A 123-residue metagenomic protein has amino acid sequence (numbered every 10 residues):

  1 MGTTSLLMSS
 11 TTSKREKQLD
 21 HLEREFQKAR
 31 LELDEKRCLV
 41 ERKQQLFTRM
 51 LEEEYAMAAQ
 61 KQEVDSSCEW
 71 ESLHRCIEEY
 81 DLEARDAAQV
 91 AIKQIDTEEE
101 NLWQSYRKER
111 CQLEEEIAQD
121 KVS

Functional and structural regions predicted by a protein language model:
G2-S123: Soluble, non-transmembrane alpha-helical interaction regions
